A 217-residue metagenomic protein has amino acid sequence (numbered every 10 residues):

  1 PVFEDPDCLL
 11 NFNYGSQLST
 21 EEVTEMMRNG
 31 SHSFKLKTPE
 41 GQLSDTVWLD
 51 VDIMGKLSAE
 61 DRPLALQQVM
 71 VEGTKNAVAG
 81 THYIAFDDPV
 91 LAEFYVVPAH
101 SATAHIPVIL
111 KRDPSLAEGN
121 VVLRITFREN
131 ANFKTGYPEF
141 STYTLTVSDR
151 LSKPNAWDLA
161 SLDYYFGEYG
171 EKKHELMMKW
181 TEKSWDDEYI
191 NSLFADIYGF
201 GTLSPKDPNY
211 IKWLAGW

Functional and structural regions predicted by a protein language model:
P1-A92, T103-H105, I109-W217: Intrinsically disordered, low-complexity regulatory regions in eukaryotic proteins
V97-H100: Short, contiguous acidic and Ser/Thr-rich linear segments
